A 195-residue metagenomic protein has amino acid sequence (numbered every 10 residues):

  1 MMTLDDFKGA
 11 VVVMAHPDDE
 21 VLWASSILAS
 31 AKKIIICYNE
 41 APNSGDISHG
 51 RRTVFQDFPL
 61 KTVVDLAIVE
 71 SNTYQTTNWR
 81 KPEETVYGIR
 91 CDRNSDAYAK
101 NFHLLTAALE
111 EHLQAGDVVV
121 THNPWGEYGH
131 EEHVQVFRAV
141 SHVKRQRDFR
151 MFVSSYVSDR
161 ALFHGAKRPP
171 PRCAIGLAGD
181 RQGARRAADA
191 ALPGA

Functional and structural regions predicted by a protein language model:
M1-A115, R145: Active-site rim/loop-helix segments in enzyme catalytic domains that contact anionic ligands
M2-V13, S30, Y87-A195: Metal-dependent de-N-acetylase/amidase catalytic core
